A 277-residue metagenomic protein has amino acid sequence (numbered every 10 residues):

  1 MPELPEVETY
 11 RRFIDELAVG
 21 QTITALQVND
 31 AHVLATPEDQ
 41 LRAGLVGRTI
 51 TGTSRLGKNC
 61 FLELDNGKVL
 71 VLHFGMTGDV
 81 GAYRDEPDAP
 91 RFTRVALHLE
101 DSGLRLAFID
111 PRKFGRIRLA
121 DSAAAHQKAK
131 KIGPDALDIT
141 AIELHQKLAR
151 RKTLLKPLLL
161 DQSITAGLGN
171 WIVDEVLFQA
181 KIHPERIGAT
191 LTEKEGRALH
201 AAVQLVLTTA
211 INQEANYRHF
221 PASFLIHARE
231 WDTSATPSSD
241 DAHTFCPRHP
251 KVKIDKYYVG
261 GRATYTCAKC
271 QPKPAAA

Functional and structural regions predicted by a protein language model:
M1-A277: Structured catalytic/nucleic-acid-binding cores of DNA maintenance enzymes
